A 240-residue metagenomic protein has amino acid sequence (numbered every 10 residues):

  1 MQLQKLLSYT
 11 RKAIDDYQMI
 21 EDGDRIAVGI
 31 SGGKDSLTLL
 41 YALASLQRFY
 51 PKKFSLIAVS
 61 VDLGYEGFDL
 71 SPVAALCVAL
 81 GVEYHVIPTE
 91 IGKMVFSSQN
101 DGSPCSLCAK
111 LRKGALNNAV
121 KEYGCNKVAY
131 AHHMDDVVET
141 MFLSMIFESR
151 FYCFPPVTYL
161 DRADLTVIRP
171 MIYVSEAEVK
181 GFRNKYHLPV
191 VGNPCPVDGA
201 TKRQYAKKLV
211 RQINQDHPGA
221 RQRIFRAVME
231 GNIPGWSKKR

Functional and structural regions predicted by a protein language model:
M1-M141, F147-R150, A177-K185: ATP-dependent adenylation/nucleotidyltransferase module used to activate substrates
Y9, A13, L209-Q212, A227: Residues that form generic nucleotide/phosphate-binding pockets
M19, G199, N214-P218, I233: Alpha-helix boundary/capping and short turn/kink residues
L56, D136-Q215: Catalytic subdomain that performs nucleotidyl-dependent activation
L63-Y65, I91-K93, T158-D161, V174 (+2 more regions): Residue-level detector of flexible, active-site-proximal loop/helix-junction positions within diverse enzyme catalytic
V95-S98, K202-Q204, I233-W236: Short, solvent-exposed polar/charged micro-motifs at secondary-structure junctions
G219-R240: A short, charged, Gly/Pro-tolerant segment at domain boundaries
